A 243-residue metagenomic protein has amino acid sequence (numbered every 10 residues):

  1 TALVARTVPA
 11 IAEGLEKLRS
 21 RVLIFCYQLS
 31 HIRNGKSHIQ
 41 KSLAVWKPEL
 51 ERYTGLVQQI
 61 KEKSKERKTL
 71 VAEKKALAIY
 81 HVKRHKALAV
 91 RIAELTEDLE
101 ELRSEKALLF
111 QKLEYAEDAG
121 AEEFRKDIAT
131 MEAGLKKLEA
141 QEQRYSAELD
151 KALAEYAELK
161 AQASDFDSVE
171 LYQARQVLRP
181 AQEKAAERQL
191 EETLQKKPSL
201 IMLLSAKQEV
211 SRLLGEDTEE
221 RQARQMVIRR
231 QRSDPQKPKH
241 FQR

Functional and structural regions predicted by a protein language model:
T1-R243: Extended intrinsically disordered terminal tails
